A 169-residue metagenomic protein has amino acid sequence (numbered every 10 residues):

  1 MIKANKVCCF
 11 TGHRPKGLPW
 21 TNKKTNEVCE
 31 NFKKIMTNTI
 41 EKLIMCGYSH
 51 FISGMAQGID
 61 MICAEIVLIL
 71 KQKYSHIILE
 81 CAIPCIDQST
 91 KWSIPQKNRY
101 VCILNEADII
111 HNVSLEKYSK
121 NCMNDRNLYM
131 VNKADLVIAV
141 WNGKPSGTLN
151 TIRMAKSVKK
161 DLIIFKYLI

Functional and structural regions predicted by a protein language model:
M1-I169: Acidic/glycine-enriched connector segments
